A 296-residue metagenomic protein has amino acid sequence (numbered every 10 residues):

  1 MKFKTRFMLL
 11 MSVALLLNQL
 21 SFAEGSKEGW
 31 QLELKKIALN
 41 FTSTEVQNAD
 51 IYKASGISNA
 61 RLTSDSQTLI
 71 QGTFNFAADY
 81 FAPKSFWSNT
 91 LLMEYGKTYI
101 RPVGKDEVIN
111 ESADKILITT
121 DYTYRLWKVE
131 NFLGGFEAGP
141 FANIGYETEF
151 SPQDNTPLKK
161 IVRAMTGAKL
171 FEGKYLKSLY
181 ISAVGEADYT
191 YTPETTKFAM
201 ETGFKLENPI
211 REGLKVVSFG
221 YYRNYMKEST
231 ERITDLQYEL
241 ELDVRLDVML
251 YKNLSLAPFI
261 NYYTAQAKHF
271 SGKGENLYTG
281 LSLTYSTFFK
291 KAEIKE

Functional and structural regions predicted by a protein language model:
E24-E33, D79-S88, L126-G139, F171-L179 (+3 more regions): Short loop/turn motifs that connect adjacent beta-strands in outer-membrane beta-barrel proteins
L32-L39, W87-L91, I118, G134-I144 (+6 more regions): Transmembrane beta-strands of outer-membrane beta-barrel proteins
K36-A49, A82, M93-Y99, I144-F150 (+4 more regions): Transmembrane beta-strands of outer-membrane beta-barrel pores
T42-Q71, P102-V108: Surface-exposed strand-loop-strand hairpins of Gram-negative outer-membrane beta-barrel proteins
G72-Y80, I118-Y124, Y146, A164-E172 (+5 more regions): Residues on the lipid-exposed face of transmembrane beta-strands in outer-membrane beta-barrel proteins
Y99-G203: Outer-membrane pore/translocation modules
S178-Y251: Outer-membrane beta-barrel transmembrane domain signature
Q237-E296: Predominantly the C-terminal beta-signal and adjacent terminal strand-loop region of outer-membrane beta-barrel
